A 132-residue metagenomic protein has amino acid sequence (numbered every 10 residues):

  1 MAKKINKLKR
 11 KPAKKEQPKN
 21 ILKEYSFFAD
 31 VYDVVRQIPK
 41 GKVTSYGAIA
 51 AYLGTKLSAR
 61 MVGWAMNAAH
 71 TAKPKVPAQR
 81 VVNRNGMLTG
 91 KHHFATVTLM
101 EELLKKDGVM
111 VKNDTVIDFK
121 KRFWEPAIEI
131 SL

Functional and structural regions predicted by a protein language model:
A2-L132: Nucleic acid-binding interface residues in structured DNA/RNA-binding domains, emphasizing the DNA-engaging scaffolds
